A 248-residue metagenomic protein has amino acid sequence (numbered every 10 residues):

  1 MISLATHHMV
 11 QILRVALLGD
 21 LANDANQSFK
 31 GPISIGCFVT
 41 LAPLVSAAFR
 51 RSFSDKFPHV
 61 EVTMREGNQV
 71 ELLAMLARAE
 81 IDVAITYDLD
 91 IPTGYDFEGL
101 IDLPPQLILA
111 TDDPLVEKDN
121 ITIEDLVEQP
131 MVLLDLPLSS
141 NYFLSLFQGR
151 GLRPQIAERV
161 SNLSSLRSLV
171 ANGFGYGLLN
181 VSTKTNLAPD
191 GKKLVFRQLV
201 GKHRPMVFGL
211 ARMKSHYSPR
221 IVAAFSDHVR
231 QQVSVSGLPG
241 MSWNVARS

Functional and structural regions predicted by a protein language model:
M1-R14, A25: Basic, amphipathic "hinge/linker" alpha-helix immediately C-terminal to the N-terminal HTH DNA-binding motif
L13-G36, P43, R51-K56, D90-E98 (+2 more regions): Short helix-loop hinge/linker segments at domain boundaries
K30-P92, V160: Central regulatory/effector-binding core of bacterial HTH transcription factors
P32-G36, A84, I108, V132 (+2 more regions): Short, well-ordered beta-strand segments
N68-I81, T86-Y87, L138-V195, V245: Hydrophobic hinge/microswitch elements
T93-G99, L103, K118, D125 (+1 more regions): Beta-alpha-beta core module
I108-D112, F208-S218: A bilobed periplasmic-binding-protein/Venus flytrap-type ligand-binding module shared by bacterial periplasmic
P130-R150, S218-H228, V233-W243: Secondary-structure junction motif
